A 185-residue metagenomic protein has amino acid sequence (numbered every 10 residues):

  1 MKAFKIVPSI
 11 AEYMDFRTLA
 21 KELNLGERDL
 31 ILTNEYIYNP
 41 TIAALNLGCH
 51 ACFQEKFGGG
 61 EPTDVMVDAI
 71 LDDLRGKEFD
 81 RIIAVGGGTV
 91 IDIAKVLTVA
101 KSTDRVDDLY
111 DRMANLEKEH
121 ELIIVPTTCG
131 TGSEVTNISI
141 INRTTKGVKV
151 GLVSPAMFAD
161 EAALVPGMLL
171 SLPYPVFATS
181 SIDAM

Functional and structural regions predicted by a protein language model:
M1-R81: ATP/NTP phosphate-donor binding region
T33, C52, I83, I124-V125 (+1 more regions): General beta-strand structural signal in soluble alpha/beta enzymes
N39, V90-I91, T131-G132: Short glycine-rich, flexible loops that bind phosphorylated cofactors or substrates
D68-L71, K95, I182-D183: Predominant activation on well-ordered alpha-helical scaffold segments within soluble catalytic domains
R81-V90: Glycine-rich phosphate-binding loop
V90-D104, V135-T136: Short Gly/Thr/Asp-enriched flexible loops that form oxyanion-binding sites at enzyme active sites
T103-M185: A glycine/threonine-rich phosphate-anchoring loop and its flanking beta-alpha core in nucleotide/phosphate-binding
